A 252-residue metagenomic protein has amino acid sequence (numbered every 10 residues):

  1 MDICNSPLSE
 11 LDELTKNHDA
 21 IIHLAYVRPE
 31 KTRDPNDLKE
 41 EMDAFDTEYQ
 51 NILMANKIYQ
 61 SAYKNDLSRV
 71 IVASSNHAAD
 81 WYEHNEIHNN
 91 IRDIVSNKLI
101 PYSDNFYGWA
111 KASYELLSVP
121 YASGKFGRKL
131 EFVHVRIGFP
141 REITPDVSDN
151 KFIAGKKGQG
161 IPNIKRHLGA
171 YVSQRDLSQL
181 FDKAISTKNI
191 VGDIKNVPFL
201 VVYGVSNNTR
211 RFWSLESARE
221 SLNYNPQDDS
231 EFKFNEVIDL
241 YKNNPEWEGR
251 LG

Functional and structural regions predicted by a protein language model:
I3-I52, S61: NAD(P)H-binding glycine-rich loop region in Rossmannoid oxidoreductase-like domains and their noncatalytic homologs
I21-V27, V70-N76, V135-I137: SDR active-site strand-loop-helix element
N51-I58, L67, A110-S118, L177: Conserved catalytic Lys-bearing alpha helix of Rossmann-like short-chain dehydrogenase/reductases
K57-D104: Conserved Rossmann-fold NAD(P)-dependent oxidoreductase catalytic core, especially the SDR/UDP-sugar
Q60, D93-F132: Active-site Tyr-X1-5-Lys
A78-D80, F106, S123-I161: Flexible, glycine-rich beta-alpha linker
P140-T144, S148-P162, G169-P198, N207: Alpha-helical substrate-binding/gating segment
S230-G252: Amphipathic terminal alpha-helices
